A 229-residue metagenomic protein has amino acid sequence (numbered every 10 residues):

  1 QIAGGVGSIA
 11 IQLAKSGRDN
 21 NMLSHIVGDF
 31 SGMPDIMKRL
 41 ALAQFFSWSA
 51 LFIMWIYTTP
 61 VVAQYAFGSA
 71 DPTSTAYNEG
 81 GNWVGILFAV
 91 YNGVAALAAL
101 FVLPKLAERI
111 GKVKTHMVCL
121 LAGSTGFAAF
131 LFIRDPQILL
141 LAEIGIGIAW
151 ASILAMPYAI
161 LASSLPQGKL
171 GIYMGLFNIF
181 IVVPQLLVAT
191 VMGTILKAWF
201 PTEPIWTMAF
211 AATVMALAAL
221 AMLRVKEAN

Functional and structural regions predicted by a protein language model:
G68-G93, W206: Loop-to-transmembrane helix entry
G81, L165-F177: Loop-to-transmembrane helix entry/capping segments in MFS-fold secondary transporters and related SLC/MFSD carriers
A98-K112, L196: Helix-to-loop junctions at the C-terminal end of transmembrane segments in multipass secondary transporters
L121-R134: C-terminal ends and interior cores of transmembrane alpha-helices in multi-pass membrane transporters/permeases
I138-S152: Hydrophobic core of transmembrane alpha-helices in multi-pass small-molecule transporters, especially MFS/SLC-type
S152-P166: Intracellular juxtamembrane helix-capping segments at the cytosolic ends of symmetry-related transmembrane helices
L187, A209-N229: Multi-pass alpha-helical transporter architecture, strongest for 12-TM Major Facilitator/SLC carriers used
T194-M215: A membrane-interface helix-boundary motif in multi-pass transporters
